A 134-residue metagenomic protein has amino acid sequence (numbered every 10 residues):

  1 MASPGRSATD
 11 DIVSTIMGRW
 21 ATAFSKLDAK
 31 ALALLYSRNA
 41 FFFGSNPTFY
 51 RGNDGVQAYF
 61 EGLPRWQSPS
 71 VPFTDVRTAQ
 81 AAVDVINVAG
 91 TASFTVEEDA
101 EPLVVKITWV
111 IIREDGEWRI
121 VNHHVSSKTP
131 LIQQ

Functional and structural regions predicted by a protein language model:
M1-L34, F41-Q134: A beta-strand edge to alpha-helix "cap/lid" segment located at domain peripheries
